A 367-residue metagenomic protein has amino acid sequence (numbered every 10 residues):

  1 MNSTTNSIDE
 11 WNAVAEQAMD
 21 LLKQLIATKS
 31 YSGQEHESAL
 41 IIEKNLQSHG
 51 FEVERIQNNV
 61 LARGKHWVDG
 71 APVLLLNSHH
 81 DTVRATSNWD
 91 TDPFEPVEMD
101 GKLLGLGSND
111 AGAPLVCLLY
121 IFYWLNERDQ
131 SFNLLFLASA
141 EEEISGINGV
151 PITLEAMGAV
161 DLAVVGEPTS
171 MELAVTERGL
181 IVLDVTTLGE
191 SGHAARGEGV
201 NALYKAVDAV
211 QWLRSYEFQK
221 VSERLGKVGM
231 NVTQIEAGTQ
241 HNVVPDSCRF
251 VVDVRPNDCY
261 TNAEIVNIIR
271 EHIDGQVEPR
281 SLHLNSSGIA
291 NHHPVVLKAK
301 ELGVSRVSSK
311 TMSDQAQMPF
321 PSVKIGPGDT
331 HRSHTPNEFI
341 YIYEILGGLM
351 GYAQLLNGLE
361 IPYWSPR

Functional and structural regions predicted by a protein language model:
N2, A13, R84, V175 (+1 more regions): Metal-dependent amide/peptide-bond hydrolase catalytic core, centered on the "pita-bread" metallohydrolase fold
N2-A85, S247-V251, I265-E271, I342-A353: N-terminal helical capping/dimerization or prosegment-like subdomains of hydrolases acting on amide or phosphate bonds
K23, E43, V116-Y123, P151-L154 (+3 more regions): Predominant activation on well-ordered alpha-helical scaffold segments within soluble catalytic domains
Q47-F51, Q57-N58, G70-A71, E127-S131 (+4 more regions): Short glycine/proline-enriched coil/turn segments at helix->beta-strand junctions
V53, P96-E98, V232-I235: A structural signal for short hydrophobic beta-strand segments in well-ordered beta-sheet cores
A71-L135, I342: Active-site metal-coordination/substrate-binding segment of hydrolases, especially metallo-dependent peptidases
L74-L76, L137, V164, V323-I325: Hydrophobic/aromatic beta-strand patches that form the interior of the parallel beta-sheet core in alpha/beta enzyme
L115-V182, T186, S222: Acidic/histidine-rich catalytic neighborhood of metal-dependent amide-processing enzymes
